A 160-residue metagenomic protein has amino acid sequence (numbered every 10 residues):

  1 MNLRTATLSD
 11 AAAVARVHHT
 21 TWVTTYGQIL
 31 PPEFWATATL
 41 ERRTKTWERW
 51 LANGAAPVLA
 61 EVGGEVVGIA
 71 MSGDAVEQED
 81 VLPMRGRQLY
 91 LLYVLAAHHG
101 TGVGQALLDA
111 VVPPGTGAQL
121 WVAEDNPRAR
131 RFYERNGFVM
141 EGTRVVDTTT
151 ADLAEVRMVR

Functional and structural regions predicted by a protein language model:
M1-L3: Extreme N-terminal starter segment of soluble prokaryotic enzymes
T5-L8, H19-I29, E33-H99, Q105-V111: Acetyl-CoA-dependent GNAT
A13, A110, R131-F132: Structural preference for long, well-ordered alpha-helical segments within the folded cores of structured domains
V14, H18: Hydrophobic pocket/interface hotspot
A56-L59, L120, V156: Hydrophobic beta-strand residues of extracellular immunoglobulin-like
Q105-A106, D125-G142, V146-L153: Conserved active-site alpha-helix within GNAT-family acetyltransferase domains
P114-D125: Conserved GNAT acetyl-CoA-binding A-motif
